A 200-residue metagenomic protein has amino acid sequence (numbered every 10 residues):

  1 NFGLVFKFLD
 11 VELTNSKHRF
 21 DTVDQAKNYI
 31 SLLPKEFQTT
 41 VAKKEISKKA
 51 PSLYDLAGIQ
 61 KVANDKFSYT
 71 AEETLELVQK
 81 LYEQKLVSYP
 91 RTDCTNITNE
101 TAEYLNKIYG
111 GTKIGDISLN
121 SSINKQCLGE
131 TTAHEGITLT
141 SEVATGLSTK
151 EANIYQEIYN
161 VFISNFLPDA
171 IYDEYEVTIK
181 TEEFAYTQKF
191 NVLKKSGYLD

Functional and structural regions predicted by a protein language model:
N1-D200: Core catalytic DNA strand-manipulation module of type IA topoisomerases
